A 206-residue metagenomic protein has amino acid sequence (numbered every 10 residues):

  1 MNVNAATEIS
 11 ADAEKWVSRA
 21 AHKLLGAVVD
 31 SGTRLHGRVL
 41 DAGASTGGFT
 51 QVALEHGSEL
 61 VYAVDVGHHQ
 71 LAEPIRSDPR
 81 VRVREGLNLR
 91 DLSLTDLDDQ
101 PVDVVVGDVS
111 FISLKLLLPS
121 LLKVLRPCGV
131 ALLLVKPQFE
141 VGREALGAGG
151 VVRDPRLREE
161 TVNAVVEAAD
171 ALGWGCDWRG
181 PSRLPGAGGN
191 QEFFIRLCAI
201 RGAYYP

Functional and structural regions predicted by a protein language model:
M1-R34: Class I SAM-dependent transferase core
L35-S45: Conserved class I S-adenosyl-L-methionine
T46-G57: Conserved SAM-binding loop of SAM-dependent methyltransferases across substrates and taxa, primarily the Class I
Y62-I112: S-adenosyl-L-methionine
K115-V130: A short glycine-rich, Lys/Arg-flanked "PGG" loop and its adjoining helix->strand segment in the class I
P137-D154: Short, glycine-/aromatic-enriched active-site segment of Class I SAM-dependent methyltransferases
R158-L172: Short alpha-helix
L184-P206: Core SAM-dependent methyltransferase catalytic element
